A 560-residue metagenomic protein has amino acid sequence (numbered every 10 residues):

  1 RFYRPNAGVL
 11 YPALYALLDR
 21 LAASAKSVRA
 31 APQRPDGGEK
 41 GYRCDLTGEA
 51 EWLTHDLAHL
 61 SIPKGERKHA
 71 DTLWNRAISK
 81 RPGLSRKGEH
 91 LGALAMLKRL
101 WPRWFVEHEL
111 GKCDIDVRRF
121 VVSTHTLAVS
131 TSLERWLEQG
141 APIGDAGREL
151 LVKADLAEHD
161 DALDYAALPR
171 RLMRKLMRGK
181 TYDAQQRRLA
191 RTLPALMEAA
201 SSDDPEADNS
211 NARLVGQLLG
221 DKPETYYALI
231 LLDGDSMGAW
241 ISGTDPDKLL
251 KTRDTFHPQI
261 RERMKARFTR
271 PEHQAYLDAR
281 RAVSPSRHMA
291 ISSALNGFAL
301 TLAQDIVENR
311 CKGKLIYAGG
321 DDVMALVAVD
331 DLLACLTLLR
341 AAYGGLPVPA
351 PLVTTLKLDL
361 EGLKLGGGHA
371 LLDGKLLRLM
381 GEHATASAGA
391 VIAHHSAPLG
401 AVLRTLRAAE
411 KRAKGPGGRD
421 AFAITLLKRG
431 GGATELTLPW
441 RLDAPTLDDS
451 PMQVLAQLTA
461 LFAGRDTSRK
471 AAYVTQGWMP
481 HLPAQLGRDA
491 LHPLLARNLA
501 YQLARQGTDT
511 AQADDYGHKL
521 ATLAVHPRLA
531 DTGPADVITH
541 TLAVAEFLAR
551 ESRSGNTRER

Functional and structural regions predicted by a protein language model:
R1-R560: Regulatory and interdomain segments flanking nucleotide-handling catalytic cores in signaling/defense enzymes
